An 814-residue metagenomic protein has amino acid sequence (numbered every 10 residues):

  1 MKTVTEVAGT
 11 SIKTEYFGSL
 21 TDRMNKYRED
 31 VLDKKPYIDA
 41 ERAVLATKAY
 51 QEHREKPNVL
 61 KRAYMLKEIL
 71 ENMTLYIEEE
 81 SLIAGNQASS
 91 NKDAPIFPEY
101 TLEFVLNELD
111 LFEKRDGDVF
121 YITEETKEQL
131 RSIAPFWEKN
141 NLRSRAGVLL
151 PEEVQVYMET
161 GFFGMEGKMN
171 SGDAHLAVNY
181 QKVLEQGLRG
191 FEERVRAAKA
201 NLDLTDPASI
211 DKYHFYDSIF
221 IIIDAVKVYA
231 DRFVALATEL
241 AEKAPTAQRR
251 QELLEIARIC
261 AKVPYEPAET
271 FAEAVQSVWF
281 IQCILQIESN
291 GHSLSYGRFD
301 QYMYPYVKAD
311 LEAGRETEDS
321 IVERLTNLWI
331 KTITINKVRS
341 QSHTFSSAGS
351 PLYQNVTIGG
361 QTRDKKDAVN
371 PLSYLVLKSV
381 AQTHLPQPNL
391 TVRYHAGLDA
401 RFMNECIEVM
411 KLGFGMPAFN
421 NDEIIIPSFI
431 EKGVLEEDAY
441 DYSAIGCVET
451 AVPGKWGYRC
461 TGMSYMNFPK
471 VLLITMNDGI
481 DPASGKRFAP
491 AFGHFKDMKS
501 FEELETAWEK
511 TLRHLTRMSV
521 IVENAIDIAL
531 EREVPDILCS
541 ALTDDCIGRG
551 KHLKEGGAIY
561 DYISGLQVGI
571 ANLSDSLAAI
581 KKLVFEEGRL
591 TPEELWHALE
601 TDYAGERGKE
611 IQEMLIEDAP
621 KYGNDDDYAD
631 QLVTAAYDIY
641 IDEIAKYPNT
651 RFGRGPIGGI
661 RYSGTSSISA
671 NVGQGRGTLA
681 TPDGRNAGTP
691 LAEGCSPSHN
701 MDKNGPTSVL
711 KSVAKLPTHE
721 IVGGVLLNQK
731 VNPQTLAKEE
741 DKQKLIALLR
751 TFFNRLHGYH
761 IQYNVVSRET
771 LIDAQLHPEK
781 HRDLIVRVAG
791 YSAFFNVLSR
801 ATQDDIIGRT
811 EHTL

Functional and structural regions predicted by a protein language model:
K2-Y216, Q248, E252-E255, I259-L814: Conserved catalytic cores of very large enzyme subunits
D217-V228: Extended non-globular scaffold/tether segments
V228, R232-A235, E239: Extended, non-transmembrane alpha-helical coiled-coils
L240-Q248: A conserved hydrophobic secondary-structure block that centers on an alpha-helix together with its immediately flanking
